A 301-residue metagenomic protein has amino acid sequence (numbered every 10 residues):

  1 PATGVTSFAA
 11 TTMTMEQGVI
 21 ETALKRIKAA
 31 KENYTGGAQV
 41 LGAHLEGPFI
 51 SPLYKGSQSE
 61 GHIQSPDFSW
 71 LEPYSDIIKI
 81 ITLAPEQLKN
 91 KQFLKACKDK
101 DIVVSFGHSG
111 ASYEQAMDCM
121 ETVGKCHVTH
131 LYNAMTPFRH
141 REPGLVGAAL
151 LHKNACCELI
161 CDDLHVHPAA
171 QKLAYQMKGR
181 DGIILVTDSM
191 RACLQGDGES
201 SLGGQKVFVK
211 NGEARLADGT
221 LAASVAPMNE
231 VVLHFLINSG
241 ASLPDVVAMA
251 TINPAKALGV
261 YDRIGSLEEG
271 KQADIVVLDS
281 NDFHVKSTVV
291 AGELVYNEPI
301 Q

Functional and structural regions predicted by a protein language model:
P1-A23, A38-S51, S75-E86, I102-S105 (+3 more regions): Divalent metal-dependent hydrolysis catalytic cores, especially in the metallo-beta-lactamase
P1-F8, P52-S75, M117-M135, E142-C156 (+1 more regions): Active-site gating loops and adjacent loop-to-helix segments of metal-dependent hydrolytic enzymes
G18-A29, G56: Metal-dependent catalytic neighborhoods of phosphoester/phosphodiester hydrolases
K28-A30, Y34-V40: A glycine-rich helix N-cap at a beta->alpha junction
L45, C97, V128, F235 (+3 more regions): Conserved, mostly hydrophobic/aromatic
Y74-Q195: Active-site core of metal-dependent hydrolases
G144-C157, Y175-T187, A192-L278: His/Asp/Glu-enriched, well-ordered alpha-helical/loop segment that forms or immediately abuts the divalent-metal
K256, S266-Q301: C-terminal cap of metal-dependent C-N hydrolases
